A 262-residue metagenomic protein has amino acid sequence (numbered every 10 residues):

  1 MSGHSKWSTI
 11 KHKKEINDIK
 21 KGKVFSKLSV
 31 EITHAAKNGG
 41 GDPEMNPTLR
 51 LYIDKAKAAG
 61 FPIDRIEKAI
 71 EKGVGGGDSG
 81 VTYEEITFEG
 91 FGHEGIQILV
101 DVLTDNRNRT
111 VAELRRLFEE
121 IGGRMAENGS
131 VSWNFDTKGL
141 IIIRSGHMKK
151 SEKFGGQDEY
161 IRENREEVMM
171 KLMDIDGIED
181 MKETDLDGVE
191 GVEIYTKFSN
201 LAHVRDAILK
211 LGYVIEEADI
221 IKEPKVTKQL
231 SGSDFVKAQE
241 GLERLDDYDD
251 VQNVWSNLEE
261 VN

Functional and structural regions predicted by a protein language model:
M1-F118, G122-G146: N-terminal cationic and glycine-rich segments that engage phosphates or anionic surfaces
G3, S151-K153, Y248: Proteins with a high burden of low-complexity, intrinsically disordered sequence enriched in S/T/G/P/A and R, requiring
E15, G39-G40, D101, F154-G156 (+2 more regions): Short, contiguous strand/loop micro-motifs
T110, S151, V204: Short acidic, gly/pro-rich beta-turn/loop elements at beta-sheet edges and active-site/ligand-binding grooves
R116, K150-G156: Phosphate/diphosphate-binding glycine-rich loops and adjacent basic-rich segments that engage nucleotide
I142-M148, Y160-N262: Positively charged, low-complexity, intrinsically disordered RNA-binding extensions
